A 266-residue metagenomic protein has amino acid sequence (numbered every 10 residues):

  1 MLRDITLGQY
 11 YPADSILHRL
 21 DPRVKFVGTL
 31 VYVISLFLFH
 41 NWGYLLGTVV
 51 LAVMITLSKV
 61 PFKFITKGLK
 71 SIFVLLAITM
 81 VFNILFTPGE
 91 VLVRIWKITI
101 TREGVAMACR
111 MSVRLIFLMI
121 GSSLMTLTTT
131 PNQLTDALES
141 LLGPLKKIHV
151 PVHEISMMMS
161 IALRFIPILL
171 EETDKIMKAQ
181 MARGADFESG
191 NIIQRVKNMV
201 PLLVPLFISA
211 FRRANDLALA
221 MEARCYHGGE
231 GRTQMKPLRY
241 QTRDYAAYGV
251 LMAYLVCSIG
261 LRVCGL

Functional and structural regions predicted by a protein language model:
M1-N41, T48-V53, G143, K147-V150 (+3 more regions): Transmembrane alpha-helix interface motif
K25, K63-F73, A247: Alpha-helical transmembrane segments and their helix-start/interface "positive-inside/aromatic belt" motifs in integral
H40-T48, F64-L69: Short, aromatic-rich membrane-interface segments at the entry and exit of alpha-helical transmembrane domains
N41, L45, V60, T87-I95 (+2 more regions): Transmembrane helix-loop junctions in multipass membrane proteins, especially transporters and channels
I55-P61: Structural signal for the C-terminal ends of transmembrane alpha-helices and the immediately following loop
F62, T66, K70, A106-R110 (+1 more regions): Alpha-helical membrane-interface segments at transmembrane helix boundaries
I72-A185, I192: Juxtamembrane/interface alpha-helical elements of multi-pass membrane proteins
